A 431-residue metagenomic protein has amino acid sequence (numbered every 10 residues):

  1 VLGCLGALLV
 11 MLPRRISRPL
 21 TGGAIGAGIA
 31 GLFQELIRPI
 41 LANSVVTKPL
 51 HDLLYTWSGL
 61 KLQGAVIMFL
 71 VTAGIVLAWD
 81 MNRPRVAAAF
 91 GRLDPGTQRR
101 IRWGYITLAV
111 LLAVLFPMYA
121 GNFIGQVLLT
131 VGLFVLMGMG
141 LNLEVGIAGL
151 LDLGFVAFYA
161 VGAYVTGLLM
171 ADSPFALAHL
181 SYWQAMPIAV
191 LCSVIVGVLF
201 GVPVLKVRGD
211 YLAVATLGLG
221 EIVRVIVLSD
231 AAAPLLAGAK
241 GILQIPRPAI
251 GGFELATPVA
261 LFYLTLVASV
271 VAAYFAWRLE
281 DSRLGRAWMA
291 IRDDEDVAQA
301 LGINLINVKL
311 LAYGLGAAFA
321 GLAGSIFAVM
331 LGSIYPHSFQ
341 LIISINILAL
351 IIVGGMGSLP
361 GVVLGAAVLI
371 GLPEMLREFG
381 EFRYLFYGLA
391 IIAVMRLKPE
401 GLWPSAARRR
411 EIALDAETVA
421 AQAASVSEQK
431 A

Functional and structural regions predicted by a protein language model:
V1-A431: Transmembrane alpha-helices and adjacent helix-loop boundaries
